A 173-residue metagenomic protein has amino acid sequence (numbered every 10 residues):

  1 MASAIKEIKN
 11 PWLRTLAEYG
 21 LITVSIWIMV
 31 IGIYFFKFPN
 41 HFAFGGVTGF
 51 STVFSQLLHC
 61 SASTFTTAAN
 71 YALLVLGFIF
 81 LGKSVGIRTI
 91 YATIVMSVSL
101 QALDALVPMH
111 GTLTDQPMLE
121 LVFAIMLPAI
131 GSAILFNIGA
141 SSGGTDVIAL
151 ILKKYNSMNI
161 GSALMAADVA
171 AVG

Functional and structural regions predicted by a protein language model:
A2-G173: Core subunits and conserved enzymes of cellular information-processing and envelope-translocation systems across
